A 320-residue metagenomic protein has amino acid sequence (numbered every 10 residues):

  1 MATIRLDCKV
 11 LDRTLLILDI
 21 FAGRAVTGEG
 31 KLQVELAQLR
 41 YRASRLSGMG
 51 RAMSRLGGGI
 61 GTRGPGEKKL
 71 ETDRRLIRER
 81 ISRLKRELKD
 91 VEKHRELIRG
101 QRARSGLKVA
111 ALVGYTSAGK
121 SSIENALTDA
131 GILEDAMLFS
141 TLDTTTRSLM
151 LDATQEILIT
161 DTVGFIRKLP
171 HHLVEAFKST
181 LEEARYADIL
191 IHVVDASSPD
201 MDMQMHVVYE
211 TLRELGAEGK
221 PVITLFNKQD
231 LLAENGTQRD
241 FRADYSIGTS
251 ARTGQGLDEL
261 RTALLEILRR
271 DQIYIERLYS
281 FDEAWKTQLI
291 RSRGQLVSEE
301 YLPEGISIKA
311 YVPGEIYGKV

Functional and structural regions predicted by a protein language model:
M1-C8, A153-E156, F177-S246: Conserved C-terminal guanine-recognition region of P-loop GTPase G domains, centered on the G4
A2-G58, E218-I223, K228-F281: Canonical P-loop GTPase G-domain recognition
I4-L6, A103-L107, T116-G119, L151-E156 (+4 more regions): Short flexible coil/turn linkers enriched for glycine and charged/polar residues that connect secondary-structure
A25, G59, R63-L70, R74 (+2 more regions): Conserved phosphate/pyrophosphate-binding and hydrolysis machinery centered on Walker-type P-loop NTPases, extending
L39, I77, I123, D161 (+6 more regions): Residue-level signature of catalytic and energy-coupling elements of molecular machines, predominantly ATP/GTP-dependent
R40, S44-S47, R78, K85-E92 (+2 more regions): Structural signal for well-ordered, non-membrane alpha-helices
A52-R185: Conserved G1/Walker A P-loop phosphate-binding module
D271-V320: NTP-binding/hydrolysis catalytic cores, primarily Walker-type P-loop NTPases
